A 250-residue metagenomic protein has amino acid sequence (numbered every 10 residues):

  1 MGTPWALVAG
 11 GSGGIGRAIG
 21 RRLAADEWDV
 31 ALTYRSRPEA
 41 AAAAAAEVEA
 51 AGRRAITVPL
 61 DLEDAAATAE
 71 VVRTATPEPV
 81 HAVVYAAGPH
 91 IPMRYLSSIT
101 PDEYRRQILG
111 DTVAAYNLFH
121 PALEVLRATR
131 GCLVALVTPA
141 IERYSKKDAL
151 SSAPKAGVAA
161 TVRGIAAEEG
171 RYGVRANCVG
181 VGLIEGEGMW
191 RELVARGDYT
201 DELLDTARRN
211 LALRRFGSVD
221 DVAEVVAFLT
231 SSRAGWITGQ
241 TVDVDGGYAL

Functional and structural regions predicted by a protein language model:
S12-G13: Conserved glycine-rich cofactor-binding loop
R73, G88-I108, K147-L150, W190: Conserved mid-core segment of classical short-chain dehydrogenase/reductases
R73-P77, G110-G131, I141, A166-A167 (+1 more regions): Amphipathic alpha-helical dimer-interface segment in Rossmann-like NAD(P)H-dependent oxidoreductases
P89, Q107, C132-R171, L183-I184: Catalytic loop of short-chain dehydrogenase/reductase
S97-Y116, V134, S151, V158 (+2 more regions): Catalytic Tyr-X3-Lys loop
G170, R175, I237-G239: Short, small/polar-rich loop/turn modules that mediate ligand/substrate recognition or access, typified
R171, C178, L183-N210: A glycine/serine/threonine-rich, flexible loop-to-helix segment that serves as the NAD(P) cofactor-binding "lid"
R215-V244, A249: C-terminal substrate-recognition "lid" of short-chain dehydrogenase/reductases
